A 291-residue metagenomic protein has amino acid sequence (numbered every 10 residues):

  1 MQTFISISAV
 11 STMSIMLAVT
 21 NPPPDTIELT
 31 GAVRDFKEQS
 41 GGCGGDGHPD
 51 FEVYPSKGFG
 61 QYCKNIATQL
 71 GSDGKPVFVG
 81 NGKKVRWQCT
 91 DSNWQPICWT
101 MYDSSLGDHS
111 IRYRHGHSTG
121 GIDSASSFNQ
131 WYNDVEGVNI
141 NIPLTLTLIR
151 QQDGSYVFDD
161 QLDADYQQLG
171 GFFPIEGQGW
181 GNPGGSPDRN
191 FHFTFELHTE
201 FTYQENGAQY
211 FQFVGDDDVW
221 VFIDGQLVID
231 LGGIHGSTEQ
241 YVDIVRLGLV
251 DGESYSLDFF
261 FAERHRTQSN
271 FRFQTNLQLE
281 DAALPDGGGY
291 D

Functional and structural regions predicted by a protein language model:
Q2-V10: Sec-dependent signal peptide recognition, specifically the positively charged N-region followed immediately by
S8, S14, H235-T238: A broad, structure-centric signal for solvent-exposed, well-ordered loop/edge residues that line or flank functional
M13-P22: Bacterial Sec-dependent signal peptides at the C-terminal "C-region" and cleavage site
N21-D291: Acidic/polar, compositionally biased interaction segments
